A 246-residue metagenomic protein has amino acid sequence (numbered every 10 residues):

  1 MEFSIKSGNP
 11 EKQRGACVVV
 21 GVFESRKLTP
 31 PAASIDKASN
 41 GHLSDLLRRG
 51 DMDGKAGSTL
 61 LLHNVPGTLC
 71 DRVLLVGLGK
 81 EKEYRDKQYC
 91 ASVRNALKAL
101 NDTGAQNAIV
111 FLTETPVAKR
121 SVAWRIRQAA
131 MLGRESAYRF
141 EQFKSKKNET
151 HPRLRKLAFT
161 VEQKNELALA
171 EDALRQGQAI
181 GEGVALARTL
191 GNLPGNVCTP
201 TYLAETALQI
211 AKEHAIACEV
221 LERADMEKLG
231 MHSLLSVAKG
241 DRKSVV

Functional and structural regions predicted by a protein language model:
M1-V246: Short amphipathic alpha-helical segment within the helicase RecA-like ATPase core that mediates nucleic-acid
